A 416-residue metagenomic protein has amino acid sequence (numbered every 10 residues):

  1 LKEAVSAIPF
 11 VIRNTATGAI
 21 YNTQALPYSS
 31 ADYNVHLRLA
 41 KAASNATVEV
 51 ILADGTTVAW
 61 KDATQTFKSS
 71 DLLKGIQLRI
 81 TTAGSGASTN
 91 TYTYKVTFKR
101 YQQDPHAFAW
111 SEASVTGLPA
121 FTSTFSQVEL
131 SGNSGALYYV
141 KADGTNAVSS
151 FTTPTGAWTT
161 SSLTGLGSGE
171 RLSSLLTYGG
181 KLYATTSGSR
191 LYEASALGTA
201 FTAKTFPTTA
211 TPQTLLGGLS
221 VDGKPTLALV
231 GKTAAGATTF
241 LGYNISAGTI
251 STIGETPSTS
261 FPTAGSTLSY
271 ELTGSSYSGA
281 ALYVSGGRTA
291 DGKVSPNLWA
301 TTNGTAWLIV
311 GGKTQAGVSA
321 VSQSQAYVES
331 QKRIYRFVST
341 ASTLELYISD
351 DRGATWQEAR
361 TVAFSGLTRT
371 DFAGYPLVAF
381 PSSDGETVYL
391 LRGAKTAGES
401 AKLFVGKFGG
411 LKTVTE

Functional and structural regions predicted by a protein language model:
L1-S123: Predominantly extracytoplasmic/ectodomain segments of secreted and cell-surface proteins
S85, K141-N146, G188-R190, K232-G236 (+3 more regions): Short glycine/acidic-enriched loop and turn motifs that connect beta-strands
H106-G117, T155-G167, A200-A210, T249-S260 (+3 more regions): Beta-propeller fold detector
T116-S131, G165-G180, A203-P225, T256-Y277 (+2 more regions): Repeated scaffold domains used in trafficking and secretory/extracellular systems, primarily beta-propellers
N133-Y139, G179-A184, D222-L229, Y277-V284 (+2 more regions): Entry beta-strands of beta-propeller and related beta-repeat scaffolds
S149-P154, E193-A196, G242-Y243, A300-T301 (+2 more regions): Conserved Ser/Thr-centered positions that define the repeating blades of beta-propeller domains
A316-T355: Loop/turn-rich, solvent-exposed surfaces of beta-rich toroidal or solenoidal domains
E358-R360, G366-E416: Blade-level signature of beta-propeller repeat domains, shared across WD40, Kelch, NHL, RCC1 and BNR/Asp-box propellers
